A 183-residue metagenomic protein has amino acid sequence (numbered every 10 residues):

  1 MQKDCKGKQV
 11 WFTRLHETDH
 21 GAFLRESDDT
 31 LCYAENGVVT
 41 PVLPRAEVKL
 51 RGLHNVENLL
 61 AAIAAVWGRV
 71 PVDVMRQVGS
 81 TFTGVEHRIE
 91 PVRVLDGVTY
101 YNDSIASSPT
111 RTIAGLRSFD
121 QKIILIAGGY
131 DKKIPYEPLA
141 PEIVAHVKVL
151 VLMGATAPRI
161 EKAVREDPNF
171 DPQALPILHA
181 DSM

Functional and structural regions predicted by a protein language model:
M1-V98, P176: Acidic, Mg2+-coordinating active-site environments of NTP-dependent enzymes
W67-P71, Q77-H87, P91-M183: ATP-dependent carboxylate-amine ligase
